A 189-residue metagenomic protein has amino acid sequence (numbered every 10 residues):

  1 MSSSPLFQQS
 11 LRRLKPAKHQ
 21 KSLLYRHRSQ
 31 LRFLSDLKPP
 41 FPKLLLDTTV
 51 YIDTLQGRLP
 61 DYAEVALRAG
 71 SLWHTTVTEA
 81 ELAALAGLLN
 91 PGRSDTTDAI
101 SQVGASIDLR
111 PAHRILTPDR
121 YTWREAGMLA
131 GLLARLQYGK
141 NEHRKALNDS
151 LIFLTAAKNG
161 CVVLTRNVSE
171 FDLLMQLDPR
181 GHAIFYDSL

Functional and structural regions predicted by a protein language model:
M1-E81, L85-G104: Short, well-structured N-terminal submotif of metal-dependent ribonuclease cores
S2-L11, L23, R28-L31, A84-L89 (+1 more regions): Active-site neighborhoods of divalent-metal-dependent phosphate/nucleic-acid chemistry enzymes
L46, H74, T117, T165-R166: Short beta-strand scaffold positions
V50-Y51, T122, I152, S169-F171: Alpha-helix capping/helix-boundary segments
L72, I115-L116, A183-Y186: Conserved beta-strand scaffold positions in the cores of enzyme catalytic domains, especially in NTP/NDP-utilizing
E81, E125, L173: Phosphate- and divalent-cation-binding pockets in alpha/beta enzyme and binding domains that engage nucleotide-derived
S106-R110: Acidic, glycine-rich loop-and-strand cores that form catalytic or ligand-binding grooves in diverse globular domains
E170-L189: C-terminal/domain-terminus segments
